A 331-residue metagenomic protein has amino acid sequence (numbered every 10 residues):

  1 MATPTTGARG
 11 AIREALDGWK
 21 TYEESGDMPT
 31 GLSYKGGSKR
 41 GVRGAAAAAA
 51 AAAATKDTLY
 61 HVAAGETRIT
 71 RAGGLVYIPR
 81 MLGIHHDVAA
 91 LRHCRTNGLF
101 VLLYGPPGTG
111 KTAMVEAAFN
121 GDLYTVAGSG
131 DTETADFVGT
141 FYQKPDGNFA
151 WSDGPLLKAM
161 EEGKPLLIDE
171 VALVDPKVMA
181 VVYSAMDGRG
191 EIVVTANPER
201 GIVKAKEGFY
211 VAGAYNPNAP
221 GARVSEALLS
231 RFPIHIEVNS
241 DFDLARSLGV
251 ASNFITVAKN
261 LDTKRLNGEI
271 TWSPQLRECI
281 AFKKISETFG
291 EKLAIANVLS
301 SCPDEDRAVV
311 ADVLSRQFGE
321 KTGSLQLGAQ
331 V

Functional and structural regions predicted by a protein language model:
A2-V331: C-terminal regulatory/interaction module of P-loop NTP-utilizing enzymes
